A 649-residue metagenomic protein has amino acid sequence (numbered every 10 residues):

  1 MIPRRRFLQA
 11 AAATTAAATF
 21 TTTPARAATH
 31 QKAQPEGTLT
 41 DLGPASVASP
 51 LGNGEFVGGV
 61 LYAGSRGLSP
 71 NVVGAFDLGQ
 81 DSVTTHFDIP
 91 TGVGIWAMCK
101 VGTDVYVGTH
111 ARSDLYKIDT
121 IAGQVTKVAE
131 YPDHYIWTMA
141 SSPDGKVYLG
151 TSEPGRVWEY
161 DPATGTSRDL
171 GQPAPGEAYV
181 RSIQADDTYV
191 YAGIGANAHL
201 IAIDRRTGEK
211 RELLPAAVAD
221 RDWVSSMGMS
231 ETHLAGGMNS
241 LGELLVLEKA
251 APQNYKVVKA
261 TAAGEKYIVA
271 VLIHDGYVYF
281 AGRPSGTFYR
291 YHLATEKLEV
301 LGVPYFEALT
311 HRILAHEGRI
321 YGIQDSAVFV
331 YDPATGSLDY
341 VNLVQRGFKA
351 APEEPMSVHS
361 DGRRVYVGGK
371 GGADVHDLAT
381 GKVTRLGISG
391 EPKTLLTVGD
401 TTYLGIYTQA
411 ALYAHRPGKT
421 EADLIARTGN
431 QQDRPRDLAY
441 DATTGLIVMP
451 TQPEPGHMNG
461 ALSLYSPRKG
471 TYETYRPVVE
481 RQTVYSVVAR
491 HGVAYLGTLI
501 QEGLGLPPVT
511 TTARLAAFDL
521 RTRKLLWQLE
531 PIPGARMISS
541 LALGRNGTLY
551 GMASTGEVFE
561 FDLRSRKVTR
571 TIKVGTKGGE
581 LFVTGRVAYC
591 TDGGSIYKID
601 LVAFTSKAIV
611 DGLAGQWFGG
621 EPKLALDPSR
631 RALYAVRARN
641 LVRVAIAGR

Functional and structural regions predicted by a protein language model:
M1-T14: N-terminal secretory signal peptides and thylakoid transit peptides that target proteins across membranes
H30-V47: A short helix->beta-strand "capping" segment at the edge of beta-propeller domains
L42-N71, G94-W96: Beta-strand-rich domains and repeat architectures in extracellular enzymes and scaffolds, especially beta-propellers
L42-V47, F87-T91, V128-P132, G171-P175 (+10 more regions): Surface loop/turn motifs at the tips and blade-to-blade linkers of beta-strand repeat domains
A48-N53, V93-C99, H134-A140, E177-I183 (+10 more regions): Repeated scaffold domains used in trafficking and secretory/extracellular systems, primarily beta-propellers
G67, A111, E153, A196 (+10 more regions): Residue-level signature of beta-propeller blades and closely related beta-rich strand-turn architectures in secreted
P450-G456, G497-T512: Short, conserved, GDST-rich strand-edge loop motifs in beta-rich repeat architectures
F618-R649: Blade-level signature of beta-propeller repeat domains, shared across WD40, Kelch, NHL, RCC1 and BNR/Asp-box propellers
